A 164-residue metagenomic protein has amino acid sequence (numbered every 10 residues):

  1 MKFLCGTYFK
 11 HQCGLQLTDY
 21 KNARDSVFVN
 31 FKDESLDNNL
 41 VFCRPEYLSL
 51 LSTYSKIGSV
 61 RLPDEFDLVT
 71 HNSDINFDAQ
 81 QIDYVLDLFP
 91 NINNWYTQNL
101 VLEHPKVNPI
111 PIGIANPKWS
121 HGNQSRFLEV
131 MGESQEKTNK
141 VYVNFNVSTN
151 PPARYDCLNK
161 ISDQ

Functional and structural regions predicted by a protein language model:
M1-Q164: Nucleotide-sugar donor-binding catalytic core of glycosyltransferases
